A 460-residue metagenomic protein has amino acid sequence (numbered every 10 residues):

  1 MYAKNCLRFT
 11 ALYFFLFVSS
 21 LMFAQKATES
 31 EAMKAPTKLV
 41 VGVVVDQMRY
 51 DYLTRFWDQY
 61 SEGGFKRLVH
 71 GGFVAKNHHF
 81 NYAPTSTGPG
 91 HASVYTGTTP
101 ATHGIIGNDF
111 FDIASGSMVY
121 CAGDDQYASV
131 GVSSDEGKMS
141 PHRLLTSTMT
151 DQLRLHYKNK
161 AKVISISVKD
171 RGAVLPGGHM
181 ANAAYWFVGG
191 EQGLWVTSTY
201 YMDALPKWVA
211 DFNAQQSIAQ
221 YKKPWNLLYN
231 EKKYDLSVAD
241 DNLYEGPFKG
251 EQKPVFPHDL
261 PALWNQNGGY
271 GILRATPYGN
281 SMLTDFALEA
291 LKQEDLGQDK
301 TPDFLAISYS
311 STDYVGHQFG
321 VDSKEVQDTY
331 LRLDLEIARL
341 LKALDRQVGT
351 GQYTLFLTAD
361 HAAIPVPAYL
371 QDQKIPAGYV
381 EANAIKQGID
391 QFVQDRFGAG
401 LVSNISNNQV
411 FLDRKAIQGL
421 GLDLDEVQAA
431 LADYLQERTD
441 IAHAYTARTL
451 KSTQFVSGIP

Functional and structural regions predicted by a protein language model:
M1-E31: Bacterial Sec-dependent N-terminal signal peptides
T28-P36, Y50, T54-T150, L155 (+1 more regions): Active-site nucleophile/metal-coordination loop of metallo-enzymes that catalyze phosphate/sulfate and related
T96-N108, I164, M180-W225, V326-L335 (+1 more regions): Acidic, His- and aromatic-enriched active-site or binding-groove loops in soluble protein domains that engage sugars
H142-T150, H156, K169-R171, V196 (+3 more regions): Active-site neighborhoods of enzymes that stabilize oxyanions during catalysis
L155, K160-S167, A173-P176, D235-G246 (+1 more regions): Active-site regions of oxyanion-processing enzymes, predominantly non-cytosolic
V174-A183, H258-G271, A275, Q298-L333 (+1 more regions): Active-site His/acidic residue clusters
A183-S281, F286: Long, well-ordered, tryptophan-enriched scaffold segments
R332-D372: Metal-dependent active-site segment of extracytoplasmic phospho-/sulfohydrolases and closely related
